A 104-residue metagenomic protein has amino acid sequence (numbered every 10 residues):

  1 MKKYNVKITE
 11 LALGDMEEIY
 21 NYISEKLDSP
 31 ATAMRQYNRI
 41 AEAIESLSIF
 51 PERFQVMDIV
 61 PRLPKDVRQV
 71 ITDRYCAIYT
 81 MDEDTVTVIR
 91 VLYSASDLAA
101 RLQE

Functional and structural regions predicted by a protein language model:
M1-L63: Basic, Lys/Arg-enriched alpha-helical interface segments
I23-S29, R53-F54, Q69-V70, T80 (+1 more regions): Residue-level signal for functionally critical sites in structured catalytic/ligand-binding pockets
F54-D84: Basic/aromatic recognition patch in beta-strand/loop cores that engages polyanionic ligands
T72-E104: Enriched for short, Lys/Arg-rich terminal
